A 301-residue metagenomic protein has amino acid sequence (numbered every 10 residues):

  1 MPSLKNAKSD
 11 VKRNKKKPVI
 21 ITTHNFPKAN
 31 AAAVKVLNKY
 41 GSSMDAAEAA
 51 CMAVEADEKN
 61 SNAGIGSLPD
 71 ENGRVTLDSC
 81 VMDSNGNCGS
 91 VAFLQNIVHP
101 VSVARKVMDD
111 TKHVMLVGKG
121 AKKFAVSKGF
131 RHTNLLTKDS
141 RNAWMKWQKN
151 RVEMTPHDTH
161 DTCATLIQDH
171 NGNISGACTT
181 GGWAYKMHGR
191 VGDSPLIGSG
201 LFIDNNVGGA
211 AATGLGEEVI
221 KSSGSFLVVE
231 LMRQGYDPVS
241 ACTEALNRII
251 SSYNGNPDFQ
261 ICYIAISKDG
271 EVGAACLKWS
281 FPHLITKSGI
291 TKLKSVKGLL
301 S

Functional and structural regions predicted by a protein language model:
P2-S301: Alpha/propeptide regions of enzymes that mature by internal proteolysis
